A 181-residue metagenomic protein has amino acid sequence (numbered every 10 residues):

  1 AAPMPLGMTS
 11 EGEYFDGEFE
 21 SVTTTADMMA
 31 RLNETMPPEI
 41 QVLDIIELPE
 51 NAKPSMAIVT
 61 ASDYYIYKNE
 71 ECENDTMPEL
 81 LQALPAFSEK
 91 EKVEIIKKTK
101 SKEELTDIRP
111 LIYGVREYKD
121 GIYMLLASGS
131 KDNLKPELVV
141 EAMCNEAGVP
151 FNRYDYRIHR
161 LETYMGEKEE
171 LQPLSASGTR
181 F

Functional and structural regions predicted by a protein language model:
A1-E18, L48-P54: Short, charge-patterned binding micro-sites
E13-G17, V59-E70: Short glycine-/aliphatic-rich beta-strand segments at the starts of folded cytosolic domains
E20-T25, E71-N74, G129: Helix N-cap motif at beta-to-alpha junctions
T25-M36, M77-S88, L138-A142: Short amphipathic alpha-helices in soluble, non-transmembrane regions that often serve as interface/regulatory elements
Q41-P49: Acidic, low-complexity central loop/insert segments
P54-I58, G114-E117: Short, conserved, surface-exposed binding loops centered on an aromatic residue
Y65-E104: A contiguous pocket-lining binding segment that forms or flanks enzyme active sites
E89-F181: Core RNA-modification/binding signature centered on pseudouridine synthases
